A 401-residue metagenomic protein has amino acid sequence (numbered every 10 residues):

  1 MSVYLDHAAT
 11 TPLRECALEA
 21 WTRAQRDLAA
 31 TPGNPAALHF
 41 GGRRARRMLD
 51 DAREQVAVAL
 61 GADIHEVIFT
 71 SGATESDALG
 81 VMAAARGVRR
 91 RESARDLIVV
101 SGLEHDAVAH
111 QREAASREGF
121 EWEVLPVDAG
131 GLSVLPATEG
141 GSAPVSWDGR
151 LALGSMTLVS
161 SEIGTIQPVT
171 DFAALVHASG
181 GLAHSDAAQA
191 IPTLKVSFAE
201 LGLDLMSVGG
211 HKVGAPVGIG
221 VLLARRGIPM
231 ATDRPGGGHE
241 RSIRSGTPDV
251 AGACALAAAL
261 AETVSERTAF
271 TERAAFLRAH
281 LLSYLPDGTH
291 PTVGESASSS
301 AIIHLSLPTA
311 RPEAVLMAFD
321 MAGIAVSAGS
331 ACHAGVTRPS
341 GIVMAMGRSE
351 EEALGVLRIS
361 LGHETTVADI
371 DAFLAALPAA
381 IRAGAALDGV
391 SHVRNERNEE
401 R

Functional and structural regions predicted by a protein language model:
M1-R401: Pyridoxal 5′-phosphate
